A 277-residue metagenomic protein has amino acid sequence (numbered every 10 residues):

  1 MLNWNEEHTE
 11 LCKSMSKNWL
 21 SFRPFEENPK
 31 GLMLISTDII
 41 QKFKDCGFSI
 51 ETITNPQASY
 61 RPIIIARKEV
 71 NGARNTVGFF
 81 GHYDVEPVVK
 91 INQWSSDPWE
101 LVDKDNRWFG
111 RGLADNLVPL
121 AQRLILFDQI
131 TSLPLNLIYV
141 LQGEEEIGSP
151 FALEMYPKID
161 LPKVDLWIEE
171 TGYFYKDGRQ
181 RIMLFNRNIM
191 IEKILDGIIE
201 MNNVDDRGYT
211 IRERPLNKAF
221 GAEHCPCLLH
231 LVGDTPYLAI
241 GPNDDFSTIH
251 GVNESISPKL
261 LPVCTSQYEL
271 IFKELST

Functional and structural regions predicted by a protein language model:
M1-I91, I256-V263, E269, E274: N-terminal helical capping/dimerization or prosegment-like subdomains of hydrolases acting on amide or phosphate bonds
D45-T54, D103, N203-L216: Short secondary-structure junctions
E51, V77-F79, V140, L166-I168 (+3 more regions): Hydrophobic/aromatic beta-strand patches that form the interior of the parallel beta-sheet core in alpha/beta enzyme
I53, G81-Y83, G143-E144, E170-G172 (+1 more regions): Fold-independent oxyanion-binding glycine-rich loops and adjacent beta-strand/coil segments at enzyme active sites
G72, K176-D177, I194-T277: An extended, acidic, His-containing surface patch that forms the Zn2+-binding/catalytic region of metallohydrolases
N75-I138: Active-site metal-coordination/substrate-binding segment of hydrolases, especially metallo-dependent peptidases
G112-N186: Acidic/histidine-rich catalytic neighborhood of metal-dependent amide-processing enzymes
D115-Q122, M190, H224-L228, C264: Catalytic-loop motifs flanking and including active-site residues across diverse enzymes
